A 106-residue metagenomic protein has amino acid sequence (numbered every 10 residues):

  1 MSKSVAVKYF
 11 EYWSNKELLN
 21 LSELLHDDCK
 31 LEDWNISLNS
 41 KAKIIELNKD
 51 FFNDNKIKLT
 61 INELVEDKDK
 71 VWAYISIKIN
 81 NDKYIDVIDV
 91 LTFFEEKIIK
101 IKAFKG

Functional and structural regions predicted by a protein language model:
V5, N15-D28: Short, well-ordered alpha-helical segments enriched in acidic and aromatic residues
V7-E11: Amphipathic alpha-helical repeat scaffolds
H26-D67: A solvent-exposed, acidic/Ser-Thr-rich amphipathic alpha-helical stretch
D27, D69-V71, E96: Beta-strand-connecting loop/turn residues
I57-L59, K83-D89: Short, surface-exposed coil-to-beta transition loops
A73-N80: Short beta-strand segments that buttress and anchor functional surface loops
D86-G106: Short beta-strand edge/turn micro-motifs at domain boundaries
